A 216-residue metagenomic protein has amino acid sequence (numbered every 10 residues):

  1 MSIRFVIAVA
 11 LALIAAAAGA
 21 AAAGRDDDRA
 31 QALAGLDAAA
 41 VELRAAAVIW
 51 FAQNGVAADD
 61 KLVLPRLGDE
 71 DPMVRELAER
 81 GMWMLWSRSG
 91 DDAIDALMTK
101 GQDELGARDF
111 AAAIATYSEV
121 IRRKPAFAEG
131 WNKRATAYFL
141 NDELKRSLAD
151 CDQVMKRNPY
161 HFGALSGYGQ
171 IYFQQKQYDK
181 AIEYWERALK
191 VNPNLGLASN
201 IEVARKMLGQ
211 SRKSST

Functional and structural regions predicted by a protein language model:
A23-G35, V56-R66, D91-M98: Amphipathic alpha-helical scaffolding segments comprising HEAT/armadillo-like alpha-solenoid repeats
W50, L77, G81, K133 (+2 more regions): Canonical tetratricopeptide repeat
N54, R123, R157, K190-V191: Structural marker of alpha-solenoid helical repeat scaffolds
F127, H161, N194-L195: Residue-level recognition of tetratricopeptide repeat
G130, A164, L197-A198: TPR alpha-solenoid repeat register
I182-T216: Terminal, low-structured helical/coil segments at or just beyond the last alpha-helical repeat
